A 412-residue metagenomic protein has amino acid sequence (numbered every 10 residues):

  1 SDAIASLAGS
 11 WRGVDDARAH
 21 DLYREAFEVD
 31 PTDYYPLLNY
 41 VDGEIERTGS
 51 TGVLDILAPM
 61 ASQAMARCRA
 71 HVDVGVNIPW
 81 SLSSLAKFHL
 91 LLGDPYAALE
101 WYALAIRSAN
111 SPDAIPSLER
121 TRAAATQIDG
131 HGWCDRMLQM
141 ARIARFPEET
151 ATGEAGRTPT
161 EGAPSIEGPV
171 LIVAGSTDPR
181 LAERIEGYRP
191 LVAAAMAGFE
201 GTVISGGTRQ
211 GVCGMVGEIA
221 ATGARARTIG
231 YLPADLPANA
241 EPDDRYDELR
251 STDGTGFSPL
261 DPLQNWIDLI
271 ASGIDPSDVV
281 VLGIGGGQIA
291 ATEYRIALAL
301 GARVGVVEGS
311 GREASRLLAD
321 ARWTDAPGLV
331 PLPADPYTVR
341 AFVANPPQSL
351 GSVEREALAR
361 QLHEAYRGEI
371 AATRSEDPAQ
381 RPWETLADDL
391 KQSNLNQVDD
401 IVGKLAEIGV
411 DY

Functional and structural regions predicted by a protein language model:
S1-N39, G43-T48, L54, A58 (+2 more regions): Acidic/glycine-enriched connector segments
I4, L37, L82, I115-P116: Canonical tetratricopeptide repeat
S6, N39, S84, F88-L91 (+1 more regions): "A position-specific structural signal for the A-helix of alpha-solenoid helical repeats
A17-E25, T51-H71, Y96-R107, W133-R145: Alpha-helical repeat scaffolds
S117-P147: Terminal, low-structured helical/coil segments at or just beyond the last alpha-helical repeat
P327-Y412: Alpha-helical propensity feature that highlights long, continuous alpha-helices across diverse contexts
